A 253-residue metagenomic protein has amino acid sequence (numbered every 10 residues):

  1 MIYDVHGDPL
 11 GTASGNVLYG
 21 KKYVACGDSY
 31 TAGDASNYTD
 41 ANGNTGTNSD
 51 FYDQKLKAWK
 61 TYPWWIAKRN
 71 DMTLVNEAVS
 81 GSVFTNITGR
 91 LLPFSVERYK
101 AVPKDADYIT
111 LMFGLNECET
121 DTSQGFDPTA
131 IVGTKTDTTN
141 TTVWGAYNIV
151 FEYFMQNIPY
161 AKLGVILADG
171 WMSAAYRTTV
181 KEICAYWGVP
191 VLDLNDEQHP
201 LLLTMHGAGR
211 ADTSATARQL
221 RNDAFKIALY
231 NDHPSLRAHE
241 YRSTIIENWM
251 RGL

Functional and structural regions predicted by a protein language model:
M1-A58, K68, K104, R237-L253: N-terminal secretory targeting modules
G15, I66-K68, M155, I183: A generic structural signal for short, solvent-exposed coil/turn residues that cap or connect secondary-structure
K22, T73, Y160-K162: Residues at the starts of beta-strands that form the adenosine-phosphate
Y23, L74-N76, V191-D193: Conserved beta-strand scaffold positions in the cores of enzyme catalytic domains, especially in NTP/NDP-utilizing
T31, G81-V83, A168-M172: Short histidine/acidic/glycine/proline-rich micro-motifs that form metal- and phosphate-coordinating active-site loops
S36-T136: Conserved SGNH/GDSL esterase-like catalytic core that processes O-acyl groups on lipids and polysaccharides
P93-L253: Alpha-helical cap/lid subdomain in secreted, periplasmic, or secretory-pathway luminal O-acyl-processing enzymes
